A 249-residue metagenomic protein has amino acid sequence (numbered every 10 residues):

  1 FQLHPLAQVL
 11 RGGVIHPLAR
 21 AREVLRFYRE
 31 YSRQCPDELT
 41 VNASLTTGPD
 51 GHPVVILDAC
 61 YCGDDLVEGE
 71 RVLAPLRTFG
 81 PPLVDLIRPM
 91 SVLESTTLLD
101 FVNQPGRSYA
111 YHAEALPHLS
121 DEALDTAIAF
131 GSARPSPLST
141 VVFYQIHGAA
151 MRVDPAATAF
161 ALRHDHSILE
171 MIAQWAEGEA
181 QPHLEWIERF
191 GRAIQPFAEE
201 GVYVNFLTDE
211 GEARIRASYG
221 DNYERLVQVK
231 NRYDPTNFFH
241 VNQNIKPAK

Functional and structural regions predicted by a protein language model:
F1-K249: Soluble FAD-dependent oxygen oxidases
